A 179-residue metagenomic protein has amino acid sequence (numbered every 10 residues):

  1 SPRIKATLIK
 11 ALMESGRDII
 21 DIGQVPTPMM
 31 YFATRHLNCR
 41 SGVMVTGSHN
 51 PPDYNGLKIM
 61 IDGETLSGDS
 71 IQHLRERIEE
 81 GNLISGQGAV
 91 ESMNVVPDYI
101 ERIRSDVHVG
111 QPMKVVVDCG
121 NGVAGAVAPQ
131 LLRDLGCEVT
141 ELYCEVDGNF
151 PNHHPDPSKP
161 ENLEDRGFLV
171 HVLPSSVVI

Functional and structural regions predicted by a protein language model:
S1-Y54, E101, Q130-I179: N-terminal small/polar loop signature for handling phosphorylated ligands or for N-terminal nucleophile
N55-L169: Gly/Ser/Thr-enriched, mixed-charge loops and adjacent short helices that form phosphate/oxyanion-binding elements
